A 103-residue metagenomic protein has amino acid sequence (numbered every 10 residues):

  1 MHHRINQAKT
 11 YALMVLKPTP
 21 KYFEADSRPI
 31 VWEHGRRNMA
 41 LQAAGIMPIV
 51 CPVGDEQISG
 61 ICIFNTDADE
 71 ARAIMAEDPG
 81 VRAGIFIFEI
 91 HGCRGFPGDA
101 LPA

Functional and structural regions predicted by a protein language model:
M1-A103: Conserved, structured core segments of small domains
